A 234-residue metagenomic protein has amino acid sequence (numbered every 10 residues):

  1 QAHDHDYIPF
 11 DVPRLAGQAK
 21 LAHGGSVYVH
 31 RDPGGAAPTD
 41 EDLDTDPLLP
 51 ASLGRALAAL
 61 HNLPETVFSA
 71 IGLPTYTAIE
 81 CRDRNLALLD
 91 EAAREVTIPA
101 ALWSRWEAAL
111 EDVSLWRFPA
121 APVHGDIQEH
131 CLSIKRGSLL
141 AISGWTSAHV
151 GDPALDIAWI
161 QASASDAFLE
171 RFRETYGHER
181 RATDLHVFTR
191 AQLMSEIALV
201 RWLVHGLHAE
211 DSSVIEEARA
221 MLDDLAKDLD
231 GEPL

Functional and structural regions predicted by a protein language model:
Q1-P74: ATP-binding pocket architecture of kinase catalytic cores
L49-S52, T97-W106, S213-L225: Extended, well-ordered alpha-helical scaffold segments
P64-H124: An alpha-helical support segment within catalytic cores of ATP-dependent transferases
I127: Hydrophobic HxD+1 residue recognition
K135-F188: Active-site Asp-x-Gly
W202-L234: ATP/Mg2+ or Mg2+-diphosphate-binding catalytic cores that bind nucleotide phosphates or diphosphates via glycine-rich
